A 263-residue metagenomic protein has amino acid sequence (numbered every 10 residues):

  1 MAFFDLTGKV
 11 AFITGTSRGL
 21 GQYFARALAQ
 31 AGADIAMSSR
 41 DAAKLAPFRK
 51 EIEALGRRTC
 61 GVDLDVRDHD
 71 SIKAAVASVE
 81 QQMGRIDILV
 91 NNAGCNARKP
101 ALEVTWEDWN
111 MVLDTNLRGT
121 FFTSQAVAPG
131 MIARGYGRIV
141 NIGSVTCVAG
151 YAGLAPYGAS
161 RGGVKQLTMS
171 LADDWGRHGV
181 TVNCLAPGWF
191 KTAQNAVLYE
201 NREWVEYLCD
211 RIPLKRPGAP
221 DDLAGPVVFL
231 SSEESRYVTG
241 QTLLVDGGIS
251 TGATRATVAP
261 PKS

Functional and structural regions predicted by a protein language model:
S17-G19: Conserved glycine-rich cofactor-binding loop
A33-P47: Conserved glycine-rich Rossmann-like NAD(P)H-binding loop of the short-chain dehydrogenase/reductase
P100-A101, T105-L113, I139, L208: Substrate-binding pocket helix/loop in short-chain dehydrogenase/reductase
F121, Y136, R216-V245, S250: C-terminal substrate-recognition "lid" of short-chain dehydrogenase/reductases
S124, S160: Active-site helix of classical SDR
P129, D173-R177, R236: Alpha-helical segment proximal to the catalytic Tyr-Lys
S144: Residue(s) in the substrate-gating loop at a strand-loop-helix junction that position the organic substrate next
